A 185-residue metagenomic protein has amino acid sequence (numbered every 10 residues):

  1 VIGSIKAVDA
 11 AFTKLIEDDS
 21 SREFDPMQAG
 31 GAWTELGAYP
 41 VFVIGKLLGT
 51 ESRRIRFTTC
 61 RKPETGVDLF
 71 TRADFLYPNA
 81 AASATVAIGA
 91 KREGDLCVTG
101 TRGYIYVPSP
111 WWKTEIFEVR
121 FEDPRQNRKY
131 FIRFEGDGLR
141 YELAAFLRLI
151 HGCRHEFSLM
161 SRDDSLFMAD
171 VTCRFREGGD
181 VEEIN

Functional and structural regions predicted by a protein language model:
V1-I55, R61-P63: Predominantly a Rossmann-like dinucleotide-binding segment in NAD(P)-dependent oxidoreductases
A11-I16, I88, R102, W111 (+1 more regions): Short, flexible active-site-adjacent loop segments at beta-strand->alpha-helix junctions, enriched in small/polar
M27-T34, R128-D137: A short glycine-threonine-serine/GTX helix/turn-capping micro-motif
G37-V41, L139, L143, S165-M168: A structural signal for well-ordered alpha-helical scaffolds and beta->alpha junctions
V41-T114, R133, A144-C153: Contiguous beta-strand/loop segments that form the cofactor/metal-binding neighborhood of enzyme cores
T99, R120-F121: Short beta-strand-to-turn element immediately C-terminal to the catalytic PLP-Schiff-base lysine in fold type I
F131-A144, M160: Active-site loop of classical SDR/Rossmann-like NAD(P)-dependent oxidoreductases, centered on the catalytic Tyr-X3-Lys
A145-N185: C-terminal helix-rich "cap/oligomerization" subdomain common to oxidoreductases
